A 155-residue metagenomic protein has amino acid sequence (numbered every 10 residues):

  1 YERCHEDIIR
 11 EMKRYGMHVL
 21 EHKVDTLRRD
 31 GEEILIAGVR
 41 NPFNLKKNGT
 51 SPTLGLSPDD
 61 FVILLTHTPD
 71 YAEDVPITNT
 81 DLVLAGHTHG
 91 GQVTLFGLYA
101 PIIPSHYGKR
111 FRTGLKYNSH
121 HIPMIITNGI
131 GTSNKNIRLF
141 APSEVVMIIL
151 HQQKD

Functional and structural regions predicted by a protein language model:
Y1-K47, P52-L54: Extended active-site neighborhood of metal-dependent phosphoesterases/phosphodiesterases
M17-H18, I34, F61-I63, D81-L82 (+1 more regions): Short, Asp-centered acidic motifs that coordinate Mg2+ and/or phosphate in catalytic or ligand-binding sites
E33-P42, I63-H67, P123-N128: Active-site-proximal beta-strand elements of phosphoester/diester hydrolases
V39-N44, D60-V62, P101-P104: Short, flexible loop segments at the rims of nucleotide/cofactor-binding pockets, characterized by
P52-L65: Short beta-strand/loop segments at the ligand-binding rim of alpha/beta enzyme cores
P69-M147: Conserved beta-sheet core of the metallophosphoesterase superfamily
I148-K154: Short beta-strand-to-coil "C-cap" segments at the C-terminal boundary of structured domains/repeats, marking
